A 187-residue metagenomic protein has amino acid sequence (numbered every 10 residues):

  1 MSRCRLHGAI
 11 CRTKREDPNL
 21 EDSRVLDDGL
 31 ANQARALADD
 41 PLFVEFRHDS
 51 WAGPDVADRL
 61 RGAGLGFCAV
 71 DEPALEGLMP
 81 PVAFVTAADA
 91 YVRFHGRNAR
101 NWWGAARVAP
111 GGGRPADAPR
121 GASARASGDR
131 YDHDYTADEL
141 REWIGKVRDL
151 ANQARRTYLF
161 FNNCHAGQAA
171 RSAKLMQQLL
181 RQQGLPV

Functional and structural regions predicted by a protein language model:
M1-V187: Residues lining hydrophobic/aromatic ligand-binding pockets adjacent to catalytic sites
